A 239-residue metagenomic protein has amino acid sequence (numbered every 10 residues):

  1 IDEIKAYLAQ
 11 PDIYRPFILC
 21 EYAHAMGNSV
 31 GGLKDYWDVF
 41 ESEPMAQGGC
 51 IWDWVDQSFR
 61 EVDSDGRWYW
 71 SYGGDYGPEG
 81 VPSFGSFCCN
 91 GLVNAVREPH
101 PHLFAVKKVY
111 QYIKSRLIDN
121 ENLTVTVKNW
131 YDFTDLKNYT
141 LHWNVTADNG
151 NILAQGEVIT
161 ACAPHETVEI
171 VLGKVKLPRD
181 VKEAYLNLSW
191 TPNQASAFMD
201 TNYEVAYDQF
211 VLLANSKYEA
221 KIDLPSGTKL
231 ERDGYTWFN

Functional and structural regions predicted by a protein language model:
I1-T126, W130-K137, H142-I152: Extended substrate-binding grooves/exosites of carbohydrate-active enzymes
R116, T126, E157-A161, V171-G173 (+1 more regions): Generic structural detector for well-ordered beta-strands
T126, H142-N144, N187-S189, K229 (+1 more regions): Residue-level detector of beta-strand face positions
W130, N149-N151, V175, G227-Y235: C-terminal regulatory/interaction regions
T140-H142, T146-A184, W190-N193, F198: Intrinsically disordered, low-complexity Pro/Gly/Ser/Thr-rich segments with frequent PxxP/GP/PP motifs and embedded
L186-N193, A206, F238-N239: N-terminal accessory beta-strand-rich subdomains and adjacent acidic, glycine-rich linkers that precede catalytic cores
P192, N215-N239: Beta-strand-rich N-terminal accessory domains
A195-D223: Short beta-strand elements
